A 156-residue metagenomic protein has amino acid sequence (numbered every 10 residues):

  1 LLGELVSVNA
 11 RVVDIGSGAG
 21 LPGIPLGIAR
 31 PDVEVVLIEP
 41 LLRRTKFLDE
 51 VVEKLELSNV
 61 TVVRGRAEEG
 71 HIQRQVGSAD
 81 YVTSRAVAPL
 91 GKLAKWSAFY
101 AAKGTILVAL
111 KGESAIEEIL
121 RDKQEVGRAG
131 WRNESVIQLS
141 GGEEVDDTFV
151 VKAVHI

Functional and structural regions predicted by a protein language model:
L1-N9: Conserved alpha-helix/loop element of class I SAM-dependent methyltransferases that forms part of the SAM/SAH-binding
N9-G18: Conserved class I S-adenosyl-L-methionine
A10, D32-I156: S-adenosylmethionine
A19-D32: Conserved SAM-binding loop of SAM-dependent methyltransferases across substrates and taxa, primarily the Class I
